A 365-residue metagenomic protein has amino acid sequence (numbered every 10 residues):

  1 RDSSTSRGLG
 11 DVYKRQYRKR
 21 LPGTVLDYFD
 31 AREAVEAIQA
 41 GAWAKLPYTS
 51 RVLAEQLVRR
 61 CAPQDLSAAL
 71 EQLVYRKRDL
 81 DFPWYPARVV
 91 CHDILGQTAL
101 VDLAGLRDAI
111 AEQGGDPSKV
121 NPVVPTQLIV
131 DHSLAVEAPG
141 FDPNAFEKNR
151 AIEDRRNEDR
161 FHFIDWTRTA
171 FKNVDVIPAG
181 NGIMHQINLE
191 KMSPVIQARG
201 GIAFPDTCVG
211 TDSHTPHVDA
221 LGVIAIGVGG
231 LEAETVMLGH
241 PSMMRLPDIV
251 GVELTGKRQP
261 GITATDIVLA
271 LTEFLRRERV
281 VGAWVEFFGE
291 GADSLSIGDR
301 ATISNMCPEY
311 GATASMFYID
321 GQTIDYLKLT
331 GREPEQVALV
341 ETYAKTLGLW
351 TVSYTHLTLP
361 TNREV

Functional and structural regions predicted by a protein language model:
D2-Y13, H356, T361-V365: Single conserved hydrophobic/aromatic residue that forms the stacking wall/gate of nucleotide- or nucleobase-binding
K14-R88, A99, Q127: Acidic/polar, glycine-rich intrinsically disordered N-terminal extensions of enzymes
A44, L100-V101, I262, I297: Ordered, soluble secondary-structure elements with a strong preference for glycine-centered loop motifs and nearby
A62-E253, V268: Long, structured ligand/cofactor-binding scaffold of large enzymes
Q113-I152, L295-I303, P308-L357, R363: Terminal amphipathic helices with adjacent charged low-complexity linkers/tails
I177, T272, A344: Glycine-rich, flexible loop motifs
F204-V337: Mobile "lid/hinge" segments at catalytic clefts and subdomain interfaces of large enzymes
